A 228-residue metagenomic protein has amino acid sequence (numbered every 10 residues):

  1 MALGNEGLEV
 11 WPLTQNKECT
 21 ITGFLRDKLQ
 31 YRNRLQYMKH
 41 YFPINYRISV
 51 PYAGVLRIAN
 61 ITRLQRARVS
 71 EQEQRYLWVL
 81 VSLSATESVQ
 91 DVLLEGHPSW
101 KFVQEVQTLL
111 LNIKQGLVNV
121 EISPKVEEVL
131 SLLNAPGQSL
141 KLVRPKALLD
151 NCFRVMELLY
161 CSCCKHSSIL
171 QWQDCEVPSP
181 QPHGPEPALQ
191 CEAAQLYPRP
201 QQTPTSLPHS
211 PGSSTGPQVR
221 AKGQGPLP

Functional and structural regions predicted by a protein language model:
M1-E6: N-terminal Sec-dependent signal peptide, specifically the hydrophobic helical h-region
G7-P228: Extracellular/luminal segments of secreted precursors and ectodomains of membrane proteins
